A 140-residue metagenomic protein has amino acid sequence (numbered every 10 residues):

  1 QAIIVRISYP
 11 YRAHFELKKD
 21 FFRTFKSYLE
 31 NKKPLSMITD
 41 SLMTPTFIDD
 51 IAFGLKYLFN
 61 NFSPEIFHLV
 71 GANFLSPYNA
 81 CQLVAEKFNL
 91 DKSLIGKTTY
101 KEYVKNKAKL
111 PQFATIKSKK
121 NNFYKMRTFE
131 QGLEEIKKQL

Functional and structural regions predicted by a protein language model:
Q1, L17, F47-D50, N60 (+2 more regions): Catalytic phosphate/metal-binding cores of nucleic-acid and nucleotide-processing enzymes, i.e., regions that mediate
Q1-M43, D50: NAD(P)-dependent short-chain dehydrogenase/reductase
I3-V5, F67, G96, R127: Hydrophobic/aromatic beta-strand patches that form the interior of the parallel beta-sheet core in alpha/beta enzyme
L17-R23, A52-F53, Q82-V84, P111: Short, glycine/charged-enriched secondary-structure capping and boundary segments
D49-Y57, E134: Amphipathic alpha-helical segments that line or abut small-molecule/effector binding pockets and mediate allosteric
G54, N61-K107: Mid/C-terminal beta-alpha module of Rossmann-like enzyme folds, strongest in SDR-family dehydrogenases/epimerases
S76-Q82, T99-L140: Conserved C-terminal active-site "lid" loop/helix of NAD(P)H-dependent oxidoreductases that clamps the redox cofactor
